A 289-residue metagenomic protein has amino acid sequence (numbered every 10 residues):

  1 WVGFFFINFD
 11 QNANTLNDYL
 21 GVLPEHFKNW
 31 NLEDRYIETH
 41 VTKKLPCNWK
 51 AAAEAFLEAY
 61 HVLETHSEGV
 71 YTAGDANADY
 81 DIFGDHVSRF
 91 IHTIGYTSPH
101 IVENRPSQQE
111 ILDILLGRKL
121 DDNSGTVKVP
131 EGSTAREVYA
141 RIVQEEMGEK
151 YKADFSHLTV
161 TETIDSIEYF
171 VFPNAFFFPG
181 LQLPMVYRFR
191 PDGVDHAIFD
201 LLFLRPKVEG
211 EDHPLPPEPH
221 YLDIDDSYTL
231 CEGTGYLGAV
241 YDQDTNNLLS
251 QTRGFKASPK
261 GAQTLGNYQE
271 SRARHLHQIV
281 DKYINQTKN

Functional and structural regions predicted by a protein language model:
W1-N289: C-terminal catalytic domain of Rieske-type non-heme iron oxygenases
